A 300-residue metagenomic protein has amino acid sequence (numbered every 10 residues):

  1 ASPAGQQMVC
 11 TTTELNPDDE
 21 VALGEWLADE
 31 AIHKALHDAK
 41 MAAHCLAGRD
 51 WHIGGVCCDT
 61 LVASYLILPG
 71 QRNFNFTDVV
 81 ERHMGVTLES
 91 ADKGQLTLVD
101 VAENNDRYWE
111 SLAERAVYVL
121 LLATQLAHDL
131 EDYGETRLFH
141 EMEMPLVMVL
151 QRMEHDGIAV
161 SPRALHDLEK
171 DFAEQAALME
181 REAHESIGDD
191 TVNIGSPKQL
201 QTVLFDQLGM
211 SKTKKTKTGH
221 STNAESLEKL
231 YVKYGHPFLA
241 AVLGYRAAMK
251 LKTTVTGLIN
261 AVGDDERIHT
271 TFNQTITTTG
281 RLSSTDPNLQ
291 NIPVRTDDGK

Functional and structural regions predicted by a protein language model:
A1-E131, E169: Conserved DEDDh/DEDDy metal-dependent 3′-5′ exonuclease domain
A1-E14, Q71, L98-G299: Conserved "right-hand" nucleotidyltransferase catalytic core of DNA-directed polymerases
